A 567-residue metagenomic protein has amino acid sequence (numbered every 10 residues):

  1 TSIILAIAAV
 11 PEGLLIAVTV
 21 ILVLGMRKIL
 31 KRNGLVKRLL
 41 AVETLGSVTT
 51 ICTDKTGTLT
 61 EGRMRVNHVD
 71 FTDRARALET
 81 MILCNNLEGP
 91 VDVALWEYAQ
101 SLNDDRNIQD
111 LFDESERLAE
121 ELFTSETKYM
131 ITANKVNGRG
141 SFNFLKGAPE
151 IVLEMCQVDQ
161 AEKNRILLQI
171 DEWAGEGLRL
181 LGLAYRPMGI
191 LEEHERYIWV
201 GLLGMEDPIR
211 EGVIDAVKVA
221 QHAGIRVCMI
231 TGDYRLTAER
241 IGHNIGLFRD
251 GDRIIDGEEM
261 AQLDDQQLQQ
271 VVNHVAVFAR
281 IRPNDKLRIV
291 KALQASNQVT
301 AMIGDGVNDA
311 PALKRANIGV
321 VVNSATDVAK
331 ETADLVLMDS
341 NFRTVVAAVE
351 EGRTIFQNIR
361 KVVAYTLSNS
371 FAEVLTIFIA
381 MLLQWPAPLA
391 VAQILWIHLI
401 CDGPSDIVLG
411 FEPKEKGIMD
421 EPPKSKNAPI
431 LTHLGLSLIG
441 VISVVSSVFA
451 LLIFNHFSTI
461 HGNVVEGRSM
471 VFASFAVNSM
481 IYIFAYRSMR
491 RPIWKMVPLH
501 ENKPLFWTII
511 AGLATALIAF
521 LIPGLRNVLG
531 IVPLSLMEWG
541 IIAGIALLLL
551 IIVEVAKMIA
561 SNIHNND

Functional and structural regions predicted by a protein language model:
T1-T50, L203, A220, A392-C401 (+2 more regions): Hydrophobic alpha-helical transmembrane segments
A8, L14-I16, R249-M302, A316 (+1 more regions): Membrane-embedded transport module
V18-L39, M64-D70, T326, M338 (+3 more regions): Juxtamembrane helix-loop transition segments at the membrane interface in multi-pass membrane proteins
T44-W199, M205, K218-V219, V227-H243 (+7 more regions): Cytosolic catalytic regions of ATP/NTP-dependent phosphoryl-transfer enzymes
I209-Q221, P283, L287-Q294: The conserved cystathionine-beta-synthase
F449-L451, A511-R526: Hydrophobic alpha-helical transmembrane segments in multi-pass integral membrane proteins
S458-N463, I493-K495, G524-V532: Membrane-interface helix termini and inter-helical loops of multi-pass transporters
K495-K503: Cytoplasmic-side transmembrane-helix entry/capping segments in multi-pass membrane proteins
